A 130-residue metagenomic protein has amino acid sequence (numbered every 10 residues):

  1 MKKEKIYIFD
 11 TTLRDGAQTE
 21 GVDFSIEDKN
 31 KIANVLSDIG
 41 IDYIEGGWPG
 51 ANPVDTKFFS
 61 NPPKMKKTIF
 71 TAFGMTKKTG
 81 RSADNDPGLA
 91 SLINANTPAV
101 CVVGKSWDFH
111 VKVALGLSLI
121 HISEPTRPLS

Functional and structural regions predicted by a protein language model:
K3-I6, G40-D42, K66-F70, N96-P98: Short, well-ordered coil/turn segments that N-cap beta-strands
F9-D10, T97-D108: Non-cysteine beta-strand/loop elements that form the S-adenosyl-L-methionine
T12-D28, F73-S82, V111-L119: Active-site mouth loops of central-metabolism enzymes
G16, L36, V100: Conserved, mostly hydrophobic/aromatic
K31-G47, N96: Catalytic domains of carbohydrate-active enzymes, especially glycoside hydrolases
D42-K66, F73-K77, G104-G116: Glycine-rich, proline-tolerant flexible connector loops at the mouths of alpha/beta enzymes
S60-M65, G88-P98: Acidic (Asp/Glu)-rich catalytic clusters
I120-E124, P128-S130: Single conserved hydrophobic/aromatic residue that forms the stacking wall/gate of nucleotide- or nucleobase-binding
